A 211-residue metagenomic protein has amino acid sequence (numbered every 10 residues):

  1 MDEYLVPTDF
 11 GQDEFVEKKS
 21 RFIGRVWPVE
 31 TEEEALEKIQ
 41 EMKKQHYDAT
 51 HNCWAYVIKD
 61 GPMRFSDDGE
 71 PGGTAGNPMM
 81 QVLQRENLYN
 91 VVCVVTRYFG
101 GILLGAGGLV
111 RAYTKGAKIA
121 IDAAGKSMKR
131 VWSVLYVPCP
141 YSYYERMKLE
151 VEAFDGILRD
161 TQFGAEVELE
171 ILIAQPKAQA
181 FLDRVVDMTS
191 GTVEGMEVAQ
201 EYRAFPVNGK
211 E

Functional and structural regions predicted by a protein language model:
M1-G73, M196-E211: C-terminal regulatory domains involved in ligand/effector binding and gene-expression control
R25, C53-W54, N90-C93, V134-Y136 (+1 more regions): Structural motif
N77-A123: Active-site beta-strand/loop microenvironment that shapes enzyme catalytic pockets
K126-Y143: Short glycine-/aliphatic-rich beta-strand segments at the starts of folded cytosolic domains
P138-G156: Short amphipathic alpha-helix segments
M147-E152, F181-T189: Short amphipathic alpha-helices in soluble, non-transmembrane regions that often serve as interface/regulatory elements
L158-Q162, T189-P206: Conserved short beta-strand edge segments in small beta-sheet-based binding/regulatory domains
I171-A178: Terminal, non-globular segments
